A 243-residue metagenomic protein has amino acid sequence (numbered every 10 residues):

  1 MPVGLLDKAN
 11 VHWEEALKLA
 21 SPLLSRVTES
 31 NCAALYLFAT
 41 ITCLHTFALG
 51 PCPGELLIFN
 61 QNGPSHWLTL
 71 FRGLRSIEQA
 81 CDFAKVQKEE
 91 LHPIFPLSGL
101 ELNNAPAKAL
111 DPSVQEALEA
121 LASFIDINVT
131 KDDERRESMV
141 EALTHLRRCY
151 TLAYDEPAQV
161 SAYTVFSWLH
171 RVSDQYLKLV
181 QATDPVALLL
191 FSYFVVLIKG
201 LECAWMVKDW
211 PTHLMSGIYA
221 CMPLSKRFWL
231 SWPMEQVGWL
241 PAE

Functional and structural regions predicted by a protein language model:
M1-L6, V11-E15, E29-P51, T69-L74 (+1 more regions): Amphipathic alpha-helical regulatory regions
G4, G54-G63: Short helix/strand-bridging catalytic loops that position acidic/His residues to coordinate divalent metals and engage
K18-L19: General structural concept
P22-S30: Flexible helix-coil transition and linker loops at the boundaries of alpha-helical arrays
L49-P51, K85-E90: A short secondary-structure junction signal
C52-E55, S173: Short, solvent-exposed coil/turn linker segments
G63-D82, E89-E243: C-terminal effector modules of eukaryotic transcription factors
